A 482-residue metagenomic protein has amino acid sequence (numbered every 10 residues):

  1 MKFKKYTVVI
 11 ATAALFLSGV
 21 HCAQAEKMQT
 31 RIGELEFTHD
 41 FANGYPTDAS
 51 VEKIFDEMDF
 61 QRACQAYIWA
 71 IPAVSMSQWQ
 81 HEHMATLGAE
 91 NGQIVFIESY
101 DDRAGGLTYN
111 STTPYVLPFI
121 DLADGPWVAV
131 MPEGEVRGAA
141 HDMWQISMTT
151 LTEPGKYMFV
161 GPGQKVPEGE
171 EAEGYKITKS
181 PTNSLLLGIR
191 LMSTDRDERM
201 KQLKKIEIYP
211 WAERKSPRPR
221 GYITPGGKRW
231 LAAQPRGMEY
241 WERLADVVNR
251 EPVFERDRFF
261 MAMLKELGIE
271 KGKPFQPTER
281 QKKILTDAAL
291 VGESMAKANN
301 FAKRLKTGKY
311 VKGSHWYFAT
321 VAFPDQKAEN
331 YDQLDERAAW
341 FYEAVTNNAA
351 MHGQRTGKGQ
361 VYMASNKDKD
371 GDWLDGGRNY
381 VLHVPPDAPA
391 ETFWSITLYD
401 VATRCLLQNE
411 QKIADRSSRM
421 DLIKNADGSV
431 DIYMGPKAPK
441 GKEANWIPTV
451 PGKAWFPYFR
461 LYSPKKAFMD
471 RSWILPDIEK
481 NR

Functional and structural regions predicted by a protein language model:
M1-I10: Bacterial N-terminal signal peptides that target proteins for export
V9-G19: Bacterial N-terminal signal peptides
C22-R482: A compositional/structural signature for long, glycine/proline-rich flexible linkers and loops on extracytoplasmic
